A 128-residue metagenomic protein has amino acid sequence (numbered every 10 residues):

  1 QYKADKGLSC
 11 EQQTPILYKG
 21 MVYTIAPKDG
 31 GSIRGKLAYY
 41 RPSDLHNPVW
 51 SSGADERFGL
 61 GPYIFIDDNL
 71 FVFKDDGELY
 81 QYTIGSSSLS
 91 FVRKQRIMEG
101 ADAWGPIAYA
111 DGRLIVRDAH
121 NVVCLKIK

Functional and structural regions predicted by a protein language model:
Q1-K128: Noncatalytic, solvent-exposed loop/strand surfaces of beta-propeller-type extracellular/periplasmic domains
